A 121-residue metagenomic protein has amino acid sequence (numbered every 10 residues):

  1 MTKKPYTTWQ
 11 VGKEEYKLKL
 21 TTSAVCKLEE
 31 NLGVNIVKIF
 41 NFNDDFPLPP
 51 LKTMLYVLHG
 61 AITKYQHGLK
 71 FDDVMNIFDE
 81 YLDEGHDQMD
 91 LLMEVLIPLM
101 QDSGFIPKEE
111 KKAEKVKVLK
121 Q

Functional and structural regions predicted by a protein language model:
M1-Q10, E15, E30, V34-F46 (+1 more regions): Charged interaction scaffolds used for protein-protein
L18: Active-site-adjacent beta-strand anchor residues
T21: Residue-level signal for threonine
V25-L28: A short local loop/turn or secondary-structure capping micro-motif enriched for an aromatic residue
T53-K64, E94-P98: Short, hydrophobic/amphipathic alpha-helical patches that form generic packing surfaces within helical domains
